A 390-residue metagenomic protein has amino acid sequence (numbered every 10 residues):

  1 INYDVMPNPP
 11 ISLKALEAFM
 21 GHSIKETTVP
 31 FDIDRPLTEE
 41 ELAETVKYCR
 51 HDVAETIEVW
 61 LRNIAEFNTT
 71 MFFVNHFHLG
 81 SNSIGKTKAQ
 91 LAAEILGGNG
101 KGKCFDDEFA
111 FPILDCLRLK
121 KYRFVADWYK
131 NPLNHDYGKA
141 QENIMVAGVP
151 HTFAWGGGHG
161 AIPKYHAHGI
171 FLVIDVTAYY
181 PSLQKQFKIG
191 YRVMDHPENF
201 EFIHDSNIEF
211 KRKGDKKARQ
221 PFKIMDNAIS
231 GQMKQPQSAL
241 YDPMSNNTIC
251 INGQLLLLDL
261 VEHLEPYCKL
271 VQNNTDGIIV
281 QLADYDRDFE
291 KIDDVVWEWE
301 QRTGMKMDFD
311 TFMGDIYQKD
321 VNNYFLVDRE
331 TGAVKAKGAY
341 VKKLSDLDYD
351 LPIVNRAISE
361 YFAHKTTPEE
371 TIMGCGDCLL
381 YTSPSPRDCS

Functional and structural regions predicted by a protein language model:
I1-Y3: Hydrophobic or amphipathic alpha-helical targeting/insertion segments
N8, L13-E94, T275-D276: Acidic, Mg2+-coordinating catalytic module of metal-dependent nucleases/exonucleases that use a two-metal-ion mechanism
S23, K188-E198: Cytochrome P450 catalytic domain signature, combining two hallmark sequence patches
K25, L255-T275: Active-site palm subdomain of RNA-directed nucleic acid polymerases
V53-F171, V176-T177, S182-K185, F222-L255 (+3 more regions): Common nucleic-acid-contacting/processivity interface regions adjacent to the catalytic cores of nucleic-acid enzymes
E201-F222: Conserved catalytic alpha/beta cores of large enzymes that bind or transform nucleotide phosphates and polynucleotides
V271-N273, Y285-L379: Polymerase palm active-site segment centered on the conserved acidic dipeptide of motif C
Y381-C389: Single conserved hydrophobic/aromatic residue that forms the stacking wall/gate of nucleotide- or nucleobase-binding
